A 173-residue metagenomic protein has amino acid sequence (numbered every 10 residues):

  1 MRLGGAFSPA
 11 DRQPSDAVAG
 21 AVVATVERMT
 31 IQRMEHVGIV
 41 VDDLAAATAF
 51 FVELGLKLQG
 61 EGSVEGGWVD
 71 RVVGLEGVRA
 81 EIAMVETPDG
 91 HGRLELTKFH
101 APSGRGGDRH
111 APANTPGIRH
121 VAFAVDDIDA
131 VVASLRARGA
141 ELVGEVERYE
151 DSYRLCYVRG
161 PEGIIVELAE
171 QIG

Functional and structural regions predicted by a protein language model:
V23-A49, L54-G60, I118-F123, I172-G173: N-terminal beta-strand motif that seeds the catalytic metal site of vicinal oxygen chelate
V26-T30, E61-S63, E81-M84, G92-T97 (+3 more regions): Vicinal oxygen chelate
R33, V78-R79, G117, S152: Exposed loop/turn and edge beta-strand positions of beta-sandwich/beta-sheet ligand-binding modules
V40-H91, A130, A137, C156: Core segments of cupin and vicinal oxygen chelate
G66-R71, S103-R109: A short, acidic/glycine-rich surface segment
